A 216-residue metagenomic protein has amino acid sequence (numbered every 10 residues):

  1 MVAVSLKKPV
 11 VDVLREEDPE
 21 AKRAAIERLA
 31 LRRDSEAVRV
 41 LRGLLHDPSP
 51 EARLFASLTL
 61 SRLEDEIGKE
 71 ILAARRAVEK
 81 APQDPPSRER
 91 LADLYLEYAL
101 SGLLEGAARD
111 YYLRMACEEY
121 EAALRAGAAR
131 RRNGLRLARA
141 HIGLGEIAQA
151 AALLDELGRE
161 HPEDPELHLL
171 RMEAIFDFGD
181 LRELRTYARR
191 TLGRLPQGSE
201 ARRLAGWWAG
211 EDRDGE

Functional and structural regions predicted by a protein language model:
M1-E27: N-terminal topogenic membrane-targeting module
A3-L6, D18, A30, D34-A37 (+6 more regions): Alpha-helix initiation and capping sites
V4-V13, D34-L45, G68-R76, R131-G134 (+2 more regions): Amphipathic alpha-helical scaffolding segments comprising HEAT/armadillo-like alpha-solenoid repeats
E17-P19, P48-A52, D84, D164 (+1 more regions): Short inter-helical turns and helix N-cap capping residues of alpha-solenoid HEAT/ARM repeat scaffolds
A21-R32, G43, L54-R62, R90 (+2 more regions): Structural detector for internal amphipathic alpha-helices that build alpha-solenoid repeat scaffolds
R33, L60-E64, Y95, A99: Alpha-solenoid repeat junctions
P50, L54, K80-L103, R131-R136: Amphipathic alpha-helical repeat scaffolds of TPR domains
Y95-E216: Long, non-transmembrane cytosolic or organellar matrix-exposed soluble domains/tails of integral membrane proteins
